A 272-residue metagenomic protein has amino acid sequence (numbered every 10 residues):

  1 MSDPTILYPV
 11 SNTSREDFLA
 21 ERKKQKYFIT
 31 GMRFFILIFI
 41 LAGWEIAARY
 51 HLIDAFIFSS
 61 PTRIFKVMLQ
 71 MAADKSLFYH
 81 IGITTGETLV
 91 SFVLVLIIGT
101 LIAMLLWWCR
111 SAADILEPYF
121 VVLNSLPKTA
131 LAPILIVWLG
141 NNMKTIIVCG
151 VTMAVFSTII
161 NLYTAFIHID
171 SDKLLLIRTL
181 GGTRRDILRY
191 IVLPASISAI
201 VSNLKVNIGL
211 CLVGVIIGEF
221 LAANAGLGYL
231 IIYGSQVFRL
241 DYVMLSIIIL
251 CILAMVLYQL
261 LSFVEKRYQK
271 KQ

Functional and structural regions predicted by a protein language model:
M1-I36, Q259-Q272: Transmembrane alpha-helical segments of polytopic membrane transport and secretion proteins
F18-R22, K26, Y50-V93: Periplasmic/extracellular loop-to-transmembrane helix junction in inner-membrane transport proteins
V90-F120: Transmembrane-helix boundary motif in ABC transporter permease subunits
R110, S202, M244-Q272: C-terminal transmembrane helix and the adjacent membrane-cytosol boundary/short C-terminal tail of inner/organellar
V121-S157, T164-A165: Generic hydrophobic transmembrane alpha-helix motif, especially the helices
L126, F166-D172, L176-S196, Q236: Short helix-to-coil transition segments within interhelical loops that connect adjacent transmembrane helices
I136-W138, V213-L250, K271-Q272: Glycine-rich helix-loop "coupling/hinge" segments at transmembrane-helix boundaries in multipass transporters
V148-T152, R185-G218: Transmembrane alpha-helices
